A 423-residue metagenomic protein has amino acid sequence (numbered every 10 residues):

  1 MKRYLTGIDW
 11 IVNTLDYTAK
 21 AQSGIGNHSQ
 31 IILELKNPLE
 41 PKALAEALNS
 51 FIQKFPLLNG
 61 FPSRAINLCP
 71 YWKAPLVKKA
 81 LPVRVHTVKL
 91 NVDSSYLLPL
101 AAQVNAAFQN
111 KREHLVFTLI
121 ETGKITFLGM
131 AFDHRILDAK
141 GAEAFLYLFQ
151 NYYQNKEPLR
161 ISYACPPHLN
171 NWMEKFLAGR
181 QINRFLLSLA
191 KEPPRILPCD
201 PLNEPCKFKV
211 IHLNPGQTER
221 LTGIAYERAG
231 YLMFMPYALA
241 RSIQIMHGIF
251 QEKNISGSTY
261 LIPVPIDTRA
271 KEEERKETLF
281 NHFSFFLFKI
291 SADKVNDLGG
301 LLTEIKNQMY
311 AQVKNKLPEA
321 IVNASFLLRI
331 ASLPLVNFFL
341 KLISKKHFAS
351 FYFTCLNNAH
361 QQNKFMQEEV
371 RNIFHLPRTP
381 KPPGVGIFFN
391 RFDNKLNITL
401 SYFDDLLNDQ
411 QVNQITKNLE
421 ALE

Functional and structural regions predicted by a protein language model:
M1-C69, V77-K79, R84-V116, L213 (+1 more regions): Acyl-thioester-dependent acyl-group transfer interface
M1-T14, A19, Q103, I136-A225 (+1 more regions): Non-catalytic, low-complexity flexible loops and terminal extensions
E40, D138-A142, F234-M235: Hydrophobic (often cysteine-bearing) scaffold residues that line and stabilize catalytic clefts of nucleotide/cofactor
P56, L137, Q150-E157, Y226 (+2 more regions): Hydrophobic/aromatic-lined pockets within catalytic cores
L90, A106-N155, L159, W172 (+1 more regions): Histidine-centered acyl-transfer/condensation active-site motif and its immediate structural neighborhood
T126-L128, F234-M235, S258-Y260: Alpha-helical scaffolds flanking conserved acidic
E227, Y231: Catalytic-site-adjacent helices and loops of nucleotide signaling machinery
L232-I243: Short amphipathic alpha-helical segments
